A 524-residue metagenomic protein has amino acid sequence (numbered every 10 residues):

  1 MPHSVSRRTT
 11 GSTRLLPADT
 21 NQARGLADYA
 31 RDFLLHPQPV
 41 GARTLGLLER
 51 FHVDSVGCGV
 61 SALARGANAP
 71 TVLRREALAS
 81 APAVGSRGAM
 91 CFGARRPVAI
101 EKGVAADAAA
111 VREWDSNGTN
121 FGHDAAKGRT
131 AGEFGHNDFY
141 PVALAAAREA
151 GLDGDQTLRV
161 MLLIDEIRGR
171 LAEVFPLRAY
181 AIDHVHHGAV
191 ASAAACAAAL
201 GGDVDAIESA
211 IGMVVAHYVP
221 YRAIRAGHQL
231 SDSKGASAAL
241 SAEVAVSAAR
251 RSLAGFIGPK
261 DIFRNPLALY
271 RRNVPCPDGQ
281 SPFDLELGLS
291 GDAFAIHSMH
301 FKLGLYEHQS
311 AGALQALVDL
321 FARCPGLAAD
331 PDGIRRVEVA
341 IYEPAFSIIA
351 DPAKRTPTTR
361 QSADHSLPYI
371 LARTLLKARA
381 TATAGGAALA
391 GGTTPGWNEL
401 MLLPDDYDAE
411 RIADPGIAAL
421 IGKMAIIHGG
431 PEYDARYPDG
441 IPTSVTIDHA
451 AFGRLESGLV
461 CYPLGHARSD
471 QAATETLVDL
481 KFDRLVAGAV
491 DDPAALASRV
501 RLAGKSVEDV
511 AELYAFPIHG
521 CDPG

Functional and structural regions predicted by a protein language model:
P2-G132, S233-E243, R250-G524: Terminal-appendage/accessory-domain detector
L47-F51, D138, Q156, V160 (+4 more regions): Residue-level detector of well-ordered alpha-helical segments, enriched for hydrophobic/aromatic packing positions
E49-R50, K127-Y140, E149-L158, D183 (+6 more regions): Conserved, well-structured ligand/cofactor-binding cores
G59-A62, V142-A150, A193-A199, A248-R251 (+2 more regions): Well-ordered alpha-helical scaffold segments within catalytic/enzyme domains
G85-G88, L144, G151-L152: Carboxylate/His-rich catalytic cores and anion/metal-binding grooves
H136-L144, G188-A195, A242-S247, S310-L314 (+1 more regions): Well-ordered alpha-helical segments within folded domains of soluble proteins
Y140, E166, A216-P220, G288-D292 (+1 more regions): Short connector loops/turns at beta-strand edges and beta->alpha or beta->beta junctions
A147-E243, S247, D261, P266: Glycine-rich, mobile lid/loop segments that gate access to catalytic sites or pores
